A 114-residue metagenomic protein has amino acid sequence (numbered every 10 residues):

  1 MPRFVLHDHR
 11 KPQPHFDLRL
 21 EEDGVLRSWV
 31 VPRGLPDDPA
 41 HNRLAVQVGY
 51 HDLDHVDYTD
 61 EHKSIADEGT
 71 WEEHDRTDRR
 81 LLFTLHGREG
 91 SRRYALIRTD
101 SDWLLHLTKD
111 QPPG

Functional and structural regions predicted by a protein language model:
M1-G114: A charge-rich, low-complexity, intrinsically flexible signal that marks solvent-exposed coils, linkers, repeats
